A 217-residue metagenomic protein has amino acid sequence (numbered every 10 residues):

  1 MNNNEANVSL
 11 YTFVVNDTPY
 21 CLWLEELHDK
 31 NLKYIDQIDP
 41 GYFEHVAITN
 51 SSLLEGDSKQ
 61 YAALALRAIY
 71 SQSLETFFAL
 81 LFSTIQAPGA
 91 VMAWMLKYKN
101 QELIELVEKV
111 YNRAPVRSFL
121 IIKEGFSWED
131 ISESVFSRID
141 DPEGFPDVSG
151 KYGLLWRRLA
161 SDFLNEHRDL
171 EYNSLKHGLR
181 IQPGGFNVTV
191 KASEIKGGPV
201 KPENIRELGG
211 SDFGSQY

Functional and structural regions predicted by a protein language model:
M1-A68, V116-Y217: Acidic, Ser/Thr/Gly/Pro-rich intrinsically disordered interaction regions
L53-K123: Amphipathic alpha-helical interface elements
